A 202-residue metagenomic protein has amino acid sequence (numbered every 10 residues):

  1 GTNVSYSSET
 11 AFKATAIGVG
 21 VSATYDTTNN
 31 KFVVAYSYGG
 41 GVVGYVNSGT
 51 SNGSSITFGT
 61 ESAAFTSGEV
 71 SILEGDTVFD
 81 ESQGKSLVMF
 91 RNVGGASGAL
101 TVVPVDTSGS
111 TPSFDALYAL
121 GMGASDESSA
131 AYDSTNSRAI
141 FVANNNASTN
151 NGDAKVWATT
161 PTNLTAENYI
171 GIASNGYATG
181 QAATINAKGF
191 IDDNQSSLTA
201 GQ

Functional and structural regions predicted by a protein language model:
G1, I17-K31, Y36-Y38, Y45-N52 (+8 more regions): Extracellular receptor-binding modules and their adjoining Ser/Thr/Gly/Asp/Asn-rich linkers
G1-S8, N52-T60, S108-A116, P161-N163: Beta-strand initiation motifs
S8-I17, T60-E69, A116-A124: Short loop/turn motifs that cap or connect beta-strands within the blades of beta-propeller-type repeat domains
G40, G95-A96, S148: Extended, low-complexity, turn-rich repeat/linker tracts enriched in Gly/Pro/Ser/Thr and Asp/Glu that occur
G44, I56, G98, P112 (+1 more regions): Short acidic, gly/pro-rich beta-turn/loop elements at beta-sheet edges and active-site/ligand-binding grooves
